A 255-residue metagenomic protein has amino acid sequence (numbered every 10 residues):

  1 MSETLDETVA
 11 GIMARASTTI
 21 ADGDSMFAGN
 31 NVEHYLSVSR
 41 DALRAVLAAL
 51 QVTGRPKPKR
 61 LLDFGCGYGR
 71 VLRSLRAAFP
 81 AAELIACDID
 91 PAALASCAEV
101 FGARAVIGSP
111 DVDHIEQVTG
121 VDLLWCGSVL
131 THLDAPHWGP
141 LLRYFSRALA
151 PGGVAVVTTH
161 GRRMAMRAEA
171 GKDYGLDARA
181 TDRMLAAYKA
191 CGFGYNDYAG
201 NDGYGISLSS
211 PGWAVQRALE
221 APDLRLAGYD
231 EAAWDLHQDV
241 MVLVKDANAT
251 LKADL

Functional and structural regions predicted by a protein language model:
M1-R60, G67-I115, Y144, V154-L255: Class I (Rossmann-like) S-adenosyl-L-methionine-dependent methyltransferase catalytic domain, capturing the SAM-binding
P58, V121-D122: Local beta-strand N-terminus motif with an aromatic residue
W125: A conserved beta-strand element that flanks and buttresses the S-adenosyl-L-methionine
S128-V129: Short catalytic micro-motifs in class I SAM-dependent methyltransferases
D134-A135: Helix-capping/helix-break motifs at membrane-protein junctions, especially on the cytosolic side just before or after
G139-P151: A short glycine-rich, Lys/Arg-flanked "PGG" loop and its adjoining helix->strand segment in the class I
